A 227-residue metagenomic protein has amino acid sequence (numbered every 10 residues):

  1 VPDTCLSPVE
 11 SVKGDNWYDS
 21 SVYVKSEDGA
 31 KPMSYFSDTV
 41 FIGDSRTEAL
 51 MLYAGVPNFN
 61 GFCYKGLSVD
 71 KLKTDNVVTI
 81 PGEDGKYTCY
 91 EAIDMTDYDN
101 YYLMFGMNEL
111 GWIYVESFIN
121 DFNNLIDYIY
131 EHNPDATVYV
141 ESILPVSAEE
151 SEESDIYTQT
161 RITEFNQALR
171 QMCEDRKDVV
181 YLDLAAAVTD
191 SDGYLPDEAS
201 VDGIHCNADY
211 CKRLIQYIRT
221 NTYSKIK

Functional and structural regions predicted by a protein language model:
V1-D38: N-terminal, intrinsically disordered, polar/charged segments of Gram-positive cell-envelope systems that serve as
G29-D121: Conserved SGNH/GDSL esterase-like catalytic core that processes O-acyl groups on lipids and polysaccharides
S37, F41, T88, I113 (+7 more regions): Extracytoplasmic/secreted proteins, especially bacterial periplasmic and envelope-associated proteins
M104, E141-S142: Alpha/beta-hydrolase-fold catalytic nucleophile elbow
I129-E131, C173-E174: N-terminal cationic-hydrophobic initiation segments that often serve targeting/anchoring roles
N133-T137: A short helix->loop->beta-strand "cap" motif at the edges of active sites that frequently abuts
V146-K227: Catalytic His-Asp segment of secreted/periplasmic serine-dependent ester chemistry enzymes
